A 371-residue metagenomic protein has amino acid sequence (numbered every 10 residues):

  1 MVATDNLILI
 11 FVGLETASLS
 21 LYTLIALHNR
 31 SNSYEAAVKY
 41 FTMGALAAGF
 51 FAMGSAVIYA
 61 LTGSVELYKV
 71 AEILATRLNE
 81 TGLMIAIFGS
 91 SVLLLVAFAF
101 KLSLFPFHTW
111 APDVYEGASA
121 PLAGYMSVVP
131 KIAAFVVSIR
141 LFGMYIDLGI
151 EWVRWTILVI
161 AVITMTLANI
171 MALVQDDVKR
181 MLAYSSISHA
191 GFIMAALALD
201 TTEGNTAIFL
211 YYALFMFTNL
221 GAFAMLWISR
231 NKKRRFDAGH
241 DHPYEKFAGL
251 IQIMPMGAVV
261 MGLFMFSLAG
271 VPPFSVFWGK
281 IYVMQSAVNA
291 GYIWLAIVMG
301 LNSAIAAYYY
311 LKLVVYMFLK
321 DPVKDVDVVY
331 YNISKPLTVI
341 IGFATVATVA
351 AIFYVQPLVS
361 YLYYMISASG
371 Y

Functional and structural regions predicted by a protein language model:
M1-Y371: Alpha-helical transmembrane segments of multi-pass membrane proteins predominantly involved in bioenergetics
